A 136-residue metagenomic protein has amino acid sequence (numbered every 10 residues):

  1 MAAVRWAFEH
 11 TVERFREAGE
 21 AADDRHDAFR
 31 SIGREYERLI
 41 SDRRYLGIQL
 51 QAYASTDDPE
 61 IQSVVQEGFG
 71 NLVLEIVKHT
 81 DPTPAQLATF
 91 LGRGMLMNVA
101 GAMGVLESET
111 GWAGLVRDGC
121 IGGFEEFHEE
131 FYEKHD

Functional and structural regions predicted by a protein language model:
A2-L46: Hydrophobic alpha-helical connector segments
A52-D57: Short helix-capping/turn signature of helix-turn-helix
D58-N71, I76-D136: Hydrophobic/aromatic-rich alpha-helical bundle segments in the mid-to-C-terminal region
